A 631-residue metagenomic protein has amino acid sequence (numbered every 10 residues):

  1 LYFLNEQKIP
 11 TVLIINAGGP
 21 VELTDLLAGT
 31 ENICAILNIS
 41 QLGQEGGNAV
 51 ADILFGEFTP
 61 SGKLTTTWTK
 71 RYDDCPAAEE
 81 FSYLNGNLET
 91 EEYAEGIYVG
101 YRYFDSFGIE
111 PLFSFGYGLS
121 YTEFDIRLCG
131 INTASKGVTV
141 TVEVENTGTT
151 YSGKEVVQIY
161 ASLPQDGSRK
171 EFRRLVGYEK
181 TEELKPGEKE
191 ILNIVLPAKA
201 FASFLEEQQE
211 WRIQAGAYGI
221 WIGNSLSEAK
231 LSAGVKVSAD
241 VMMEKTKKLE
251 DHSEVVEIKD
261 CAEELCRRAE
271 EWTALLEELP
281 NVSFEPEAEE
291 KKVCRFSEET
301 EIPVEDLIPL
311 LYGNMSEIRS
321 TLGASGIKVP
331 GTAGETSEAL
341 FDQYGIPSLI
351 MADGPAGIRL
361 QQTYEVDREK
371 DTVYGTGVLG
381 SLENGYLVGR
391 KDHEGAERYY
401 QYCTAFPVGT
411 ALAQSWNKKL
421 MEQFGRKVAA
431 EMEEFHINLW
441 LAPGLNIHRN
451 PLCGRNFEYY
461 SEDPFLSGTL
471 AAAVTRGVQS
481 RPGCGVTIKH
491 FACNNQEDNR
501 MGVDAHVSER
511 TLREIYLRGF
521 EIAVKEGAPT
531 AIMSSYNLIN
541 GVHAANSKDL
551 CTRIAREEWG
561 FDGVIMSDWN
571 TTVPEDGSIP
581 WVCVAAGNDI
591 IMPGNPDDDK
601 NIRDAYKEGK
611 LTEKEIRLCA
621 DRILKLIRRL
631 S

Functional and structural regions predicted by a protein language model:
L1-S203, R212-E228, M243-S631: Glycoside hydrolase catalytic-domain context in secreted enzymes
E179, L231-K236: Short amphipathic beta-strand/extended segments with alternating polar/hydrophobic composition
Q209: Extracellular/periplasmic metallocenter environments
G234-E244: Short beta-strand edge segments in extracellular beta-sheet folds
